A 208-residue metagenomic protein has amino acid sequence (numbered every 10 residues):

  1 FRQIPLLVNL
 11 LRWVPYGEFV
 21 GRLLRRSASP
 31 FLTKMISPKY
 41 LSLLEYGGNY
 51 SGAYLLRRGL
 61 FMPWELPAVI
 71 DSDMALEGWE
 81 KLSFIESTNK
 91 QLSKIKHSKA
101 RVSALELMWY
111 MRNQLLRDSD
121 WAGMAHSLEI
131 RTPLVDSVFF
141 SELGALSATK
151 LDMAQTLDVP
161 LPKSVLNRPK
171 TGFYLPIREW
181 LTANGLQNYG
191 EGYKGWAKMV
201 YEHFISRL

Functional and structural regions predicted by a protein language model:
F1-M35, S119-F139: Active-site adenylate/phosphate-handling loop in enzymes that bind or generate adenylated species
P38-L208: Adenosyl-5′-phosphate
